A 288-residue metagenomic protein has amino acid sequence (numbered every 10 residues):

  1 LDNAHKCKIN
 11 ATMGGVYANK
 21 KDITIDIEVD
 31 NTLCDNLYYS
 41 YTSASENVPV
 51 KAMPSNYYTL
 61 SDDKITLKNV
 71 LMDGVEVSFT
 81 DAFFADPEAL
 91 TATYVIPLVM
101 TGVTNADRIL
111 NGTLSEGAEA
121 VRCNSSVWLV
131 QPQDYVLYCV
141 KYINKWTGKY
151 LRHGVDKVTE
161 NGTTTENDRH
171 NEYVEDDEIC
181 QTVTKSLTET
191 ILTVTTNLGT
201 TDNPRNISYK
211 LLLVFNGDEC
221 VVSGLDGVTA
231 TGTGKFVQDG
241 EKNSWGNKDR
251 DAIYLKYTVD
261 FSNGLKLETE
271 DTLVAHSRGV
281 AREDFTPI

Functional and structural regions predicted by a protein language model:
L1-S61, G74, A82-I96, T101-I288: Intrinsically disordered, low-complexity regulatory regions in eukaryotic proteins
D63-D73: Short proline/glycine- and polar residue-rich coil/turn motifs
